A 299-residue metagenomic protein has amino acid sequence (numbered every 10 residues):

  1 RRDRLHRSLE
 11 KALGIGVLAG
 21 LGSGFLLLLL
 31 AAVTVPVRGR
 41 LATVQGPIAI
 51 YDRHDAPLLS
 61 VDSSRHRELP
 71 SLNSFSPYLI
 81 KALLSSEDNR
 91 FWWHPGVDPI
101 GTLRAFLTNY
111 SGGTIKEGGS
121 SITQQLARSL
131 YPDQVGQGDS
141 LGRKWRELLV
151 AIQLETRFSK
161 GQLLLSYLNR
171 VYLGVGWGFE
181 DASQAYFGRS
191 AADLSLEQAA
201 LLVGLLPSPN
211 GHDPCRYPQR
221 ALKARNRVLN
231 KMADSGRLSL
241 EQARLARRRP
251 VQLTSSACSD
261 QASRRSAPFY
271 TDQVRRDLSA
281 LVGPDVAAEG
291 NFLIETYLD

Functional and structural regions predicted by a protein language model:
R1-R53, P268: N-terminal type II signal-anchor transmembrane helix that functions as the membrane-insertion/stop-transfer segment
G24-F25, T114-D299: Non-catalytic, structured segments within soluble enzyme domains
V33-I80: Terminal hydrophobic membrane-targeting helix
A42-T43, D62, P95-I100, G119 (+1 more regions): Short, glycine-/polar-rich solvent-exposed loops and beta-turns at beta-strand/coil boundaries
A56-R67, T102-N109, R143-K144, P284-D285: N-terminal periplasmic "start-of-domain" segments of outer-membrane beta-barrel proteins
P57-V61, F91-H94, G211: Short, solvent-exposed loop/turn elements at domain surfaces
D62-D88, R146-Q153, R157: Export/targeting segments at the very N-terminus of extracytoplasmic proteins
S71-I122, W177-D181: Flexible, acidic/glycine-enriched loop-and-adjacent beta/alpha segments that face the extracytoplasmic/periplasmic side
